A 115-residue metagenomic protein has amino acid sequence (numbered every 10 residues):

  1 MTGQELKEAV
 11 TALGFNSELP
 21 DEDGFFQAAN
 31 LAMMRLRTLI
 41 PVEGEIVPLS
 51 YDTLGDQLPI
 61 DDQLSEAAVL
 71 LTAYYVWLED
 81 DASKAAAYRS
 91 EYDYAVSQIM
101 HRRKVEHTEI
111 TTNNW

Functional and structural regions predicted by a protein language model:
M1-L58, A87, M100-W115: Conserved short "hinge" loops at termini or chain/domain junctions
V10, L31, T72-Y74, Y92: Generic hydrophobic/packing signal
F25, A29, L64-V69: Short runs of predominantly hydrophobic/aromatic residues within well-ordered alpha helices that form helix-helix
E66-E79: Short, hydrophobic/amphipathic alpha-helical patches that form generic packing surfaces within helical domains
A86-Y94: Short, compact, well-ordered microdomains
